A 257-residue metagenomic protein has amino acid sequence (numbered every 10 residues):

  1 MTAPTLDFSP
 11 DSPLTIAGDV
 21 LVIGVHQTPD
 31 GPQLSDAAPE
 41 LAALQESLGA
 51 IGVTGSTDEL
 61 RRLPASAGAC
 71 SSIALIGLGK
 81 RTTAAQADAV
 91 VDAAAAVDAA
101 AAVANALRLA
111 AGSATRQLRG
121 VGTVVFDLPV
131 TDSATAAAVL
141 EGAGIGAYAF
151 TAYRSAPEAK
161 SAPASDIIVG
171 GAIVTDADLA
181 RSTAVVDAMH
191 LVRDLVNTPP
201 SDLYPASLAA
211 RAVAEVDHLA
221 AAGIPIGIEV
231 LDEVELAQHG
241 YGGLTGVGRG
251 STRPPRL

Functional and structural regions predicted by a protein language model:
M1-L257: Glycine-/small-residue-enriched capping loops at alpha/beta junctions
